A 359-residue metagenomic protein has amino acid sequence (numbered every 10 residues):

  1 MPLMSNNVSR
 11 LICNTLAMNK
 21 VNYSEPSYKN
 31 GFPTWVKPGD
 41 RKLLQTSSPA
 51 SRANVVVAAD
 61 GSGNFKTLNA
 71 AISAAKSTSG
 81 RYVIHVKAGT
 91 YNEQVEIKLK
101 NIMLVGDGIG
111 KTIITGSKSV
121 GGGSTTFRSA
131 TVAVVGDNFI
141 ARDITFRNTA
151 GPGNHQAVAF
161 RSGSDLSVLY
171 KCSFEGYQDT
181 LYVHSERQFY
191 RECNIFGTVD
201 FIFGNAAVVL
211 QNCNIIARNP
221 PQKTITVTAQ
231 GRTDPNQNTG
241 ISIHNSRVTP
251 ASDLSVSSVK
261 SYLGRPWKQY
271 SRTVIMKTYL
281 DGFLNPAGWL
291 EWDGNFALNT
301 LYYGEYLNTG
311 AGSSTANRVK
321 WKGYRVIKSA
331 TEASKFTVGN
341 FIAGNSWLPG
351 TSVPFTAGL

Functional and structural regions predicted by a protein language model:
P2-L359: Sequence-level preference for short, compositionally simple segments enriched in small aliphatic or small polar residues
